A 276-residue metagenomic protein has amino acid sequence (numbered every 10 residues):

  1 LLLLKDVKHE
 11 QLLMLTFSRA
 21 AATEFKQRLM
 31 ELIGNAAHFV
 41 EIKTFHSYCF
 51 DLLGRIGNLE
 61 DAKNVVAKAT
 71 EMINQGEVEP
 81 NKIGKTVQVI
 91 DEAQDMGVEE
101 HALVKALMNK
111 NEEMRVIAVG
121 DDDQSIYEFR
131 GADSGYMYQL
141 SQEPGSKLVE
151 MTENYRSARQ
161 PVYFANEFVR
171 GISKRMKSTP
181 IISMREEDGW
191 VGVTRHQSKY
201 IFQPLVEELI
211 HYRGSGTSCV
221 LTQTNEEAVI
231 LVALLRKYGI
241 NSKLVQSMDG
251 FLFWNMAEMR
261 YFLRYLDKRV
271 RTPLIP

Functional and structural regions predicted by a protein language model:
L1-N58, N166: P-loop NTPase Walker
F17-R19, V87, Q94-E186, C219 (+2 more regions): Conserved helicase motor core of SF1/SF2 NTP-dependent helicases
R19, S47, R159, C219-P276: Core RecA-like ATPase module of SF1/SF2 helicases and allied nucleic-acid translocases
N35-E41, P144-K147, R185-V193: A short helix-to-beta-strand connector/capping loop
A36-I42, K177, G239-S247: Conserved RecA-like helicase motor-core motifs
L59-A69, Y138, V169-K174, M259-P276: A polyampholytic, Gly/Pro-enriched intrinsically disordered region
K63-T86, N109-E112: Short basic/glycine-enriched coil/helix segment immediately N-terminal to the Walker B
H196-S215: Conserved interdomain hinge at the start of the Helicase C-terminal
